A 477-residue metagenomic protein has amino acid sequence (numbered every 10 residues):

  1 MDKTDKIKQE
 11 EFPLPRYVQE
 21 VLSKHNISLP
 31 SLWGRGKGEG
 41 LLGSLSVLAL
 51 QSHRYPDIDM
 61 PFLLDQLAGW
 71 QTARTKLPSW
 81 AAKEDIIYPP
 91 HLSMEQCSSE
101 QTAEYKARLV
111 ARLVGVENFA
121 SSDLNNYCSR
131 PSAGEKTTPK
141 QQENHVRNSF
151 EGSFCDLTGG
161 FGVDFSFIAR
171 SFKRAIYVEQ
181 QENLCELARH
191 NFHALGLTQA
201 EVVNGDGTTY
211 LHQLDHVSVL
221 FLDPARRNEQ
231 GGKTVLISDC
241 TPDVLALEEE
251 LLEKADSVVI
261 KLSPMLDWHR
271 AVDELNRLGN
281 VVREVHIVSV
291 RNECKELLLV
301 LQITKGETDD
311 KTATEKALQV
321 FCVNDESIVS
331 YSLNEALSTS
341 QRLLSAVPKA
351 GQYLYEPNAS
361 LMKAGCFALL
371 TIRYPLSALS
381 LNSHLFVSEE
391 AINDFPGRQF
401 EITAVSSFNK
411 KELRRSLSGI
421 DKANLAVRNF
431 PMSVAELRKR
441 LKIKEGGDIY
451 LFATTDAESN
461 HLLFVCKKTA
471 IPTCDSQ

Functional and structural regions predicted by a protein language model:
M1-Q477: SAM-dependent transferase fold signal centered on methyltransferase-like domains, encompassing both Class I
